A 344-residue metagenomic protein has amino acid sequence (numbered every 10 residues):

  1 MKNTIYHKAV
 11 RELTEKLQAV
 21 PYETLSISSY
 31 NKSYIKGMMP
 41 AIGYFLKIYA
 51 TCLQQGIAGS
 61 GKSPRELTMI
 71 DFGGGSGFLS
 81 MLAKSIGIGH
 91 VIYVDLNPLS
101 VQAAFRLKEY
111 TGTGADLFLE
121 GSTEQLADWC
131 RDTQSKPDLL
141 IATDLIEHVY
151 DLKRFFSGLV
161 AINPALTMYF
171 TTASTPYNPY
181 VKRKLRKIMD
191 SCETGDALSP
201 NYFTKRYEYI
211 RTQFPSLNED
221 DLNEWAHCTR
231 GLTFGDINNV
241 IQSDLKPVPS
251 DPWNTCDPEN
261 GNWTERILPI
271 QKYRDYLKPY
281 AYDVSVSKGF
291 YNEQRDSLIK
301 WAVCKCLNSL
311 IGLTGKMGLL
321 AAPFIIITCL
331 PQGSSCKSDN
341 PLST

Functional and structural regions predicted by a protein language model:
M1-S135, G289, Q294, A322-I325 (+1 more regions): Conserved N-terminal segment of class I S-adenosyl-L-methionine
L67, D138, L166: Conserved acidic residues
G73, P98, V149, R266-I267: Short alpha-helix boundary/capping motifs
I141: A conserved beta-strand element that flanks and buttresses the S-adenosyl-L-methionine
L145: Hydrophobic adenine-recognition pocket in adenosine-nucleotide-binding enzymes
Y150-I326: S-adenosyl-L-methionine-dependent methyltransferase catalytic module, highlighting the catalytic core
